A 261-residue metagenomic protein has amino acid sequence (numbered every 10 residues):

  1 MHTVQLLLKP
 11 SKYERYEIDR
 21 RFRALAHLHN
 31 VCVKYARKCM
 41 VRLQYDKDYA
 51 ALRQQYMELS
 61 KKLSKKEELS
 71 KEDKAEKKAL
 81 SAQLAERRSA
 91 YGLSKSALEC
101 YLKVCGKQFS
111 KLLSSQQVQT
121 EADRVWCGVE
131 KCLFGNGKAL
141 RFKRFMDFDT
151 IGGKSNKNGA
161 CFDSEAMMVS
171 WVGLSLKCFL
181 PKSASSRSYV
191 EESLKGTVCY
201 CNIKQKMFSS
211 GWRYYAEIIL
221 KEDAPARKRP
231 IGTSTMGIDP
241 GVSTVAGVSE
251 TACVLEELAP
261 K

Functional and structural regions predicted by a protein language model:
M1-K261: Nucleic-acid substrate recognition interfaces
